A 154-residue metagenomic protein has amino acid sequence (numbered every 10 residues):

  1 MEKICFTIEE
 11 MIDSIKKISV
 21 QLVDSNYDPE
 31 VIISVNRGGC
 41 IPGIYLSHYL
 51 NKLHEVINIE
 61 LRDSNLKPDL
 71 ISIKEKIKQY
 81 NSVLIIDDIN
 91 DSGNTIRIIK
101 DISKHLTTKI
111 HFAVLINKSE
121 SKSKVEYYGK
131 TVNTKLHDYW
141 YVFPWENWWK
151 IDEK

Functional and structural regions predicted by a protein language model:
M1-K154: PRPP-associated nucleotide enzymes
